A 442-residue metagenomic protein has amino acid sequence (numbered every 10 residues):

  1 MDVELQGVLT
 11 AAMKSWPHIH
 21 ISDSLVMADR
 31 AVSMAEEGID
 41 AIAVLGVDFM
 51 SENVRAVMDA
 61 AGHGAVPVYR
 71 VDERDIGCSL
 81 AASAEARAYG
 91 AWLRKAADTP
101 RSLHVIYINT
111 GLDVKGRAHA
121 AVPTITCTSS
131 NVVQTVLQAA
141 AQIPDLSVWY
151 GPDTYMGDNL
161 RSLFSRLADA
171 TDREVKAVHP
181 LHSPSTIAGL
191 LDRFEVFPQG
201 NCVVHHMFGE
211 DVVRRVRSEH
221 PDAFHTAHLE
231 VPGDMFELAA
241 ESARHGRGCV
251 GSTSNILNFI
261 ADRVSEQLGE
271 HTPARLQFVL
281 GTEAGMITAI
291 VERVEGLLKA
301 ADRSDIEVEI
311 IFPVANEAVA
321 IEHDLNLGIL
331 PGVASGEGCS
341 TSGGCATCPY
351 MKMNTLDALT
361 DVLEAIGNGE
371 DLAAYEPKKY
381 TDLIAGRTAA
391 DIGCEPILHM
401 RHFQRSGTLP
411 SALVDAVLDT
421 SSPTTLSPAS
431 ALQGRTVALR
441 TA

Functional and structural regions predicted by a protein language model:
M1-A442: The feature marks the mature, well-folded catalytic cores of soluble enzymes
